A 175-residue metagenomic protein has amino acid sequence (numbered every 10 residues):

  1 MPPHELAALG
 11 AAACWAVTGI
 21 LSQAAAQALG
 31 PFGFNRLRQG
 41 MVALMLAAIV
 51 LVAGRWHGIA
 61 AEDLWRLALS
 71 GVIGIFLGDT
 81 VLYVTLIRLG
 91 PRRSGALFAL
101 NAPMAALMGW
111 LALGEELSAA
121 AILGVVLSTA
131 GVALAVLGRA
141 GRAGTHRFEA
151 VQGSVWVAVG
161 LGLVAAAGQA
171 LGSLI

Functional and structural regions predicted by a protein language model:
M1-G33, L44, H146-I175: Glycine-/small-residue-enriched transmembrane alpha-helix faces in small-molecule transporters and effluxers
P3-A11, L46-L51, H57-V81, F98 (+1 more regions): Loop-to-transmembrane-helix transition segments
H4, H57-E62, F98, A105 (+2 more regions): Loop-to-transmembrane alpha-helix entry segments
G10, L37-R38, S70, L97-L100 (+1 more regions): Hydrophobic core positions of alpha-helical segments in small-molecule transporters and transporter systems
A16, G40-L44, M104, T129: Small-residue-rich packing faces within the transmembrane alpha-helices of Major Facilitator Superfamily
I20, L51, T80, A106-L107 (+1 more regions): Residue-level hotspots within transmembrane alpha-helices of multi-pass secondary transporters
A25, F34, T85, L111-L117 (+1 more regions): Hydrophobic/aromatic residues within transmembrane alpha-helices of multi-pass small-molecule transporters
Q27-G33, T80-L97: Structural motif at transmembrane-helix junctions in multi-pass transporters
